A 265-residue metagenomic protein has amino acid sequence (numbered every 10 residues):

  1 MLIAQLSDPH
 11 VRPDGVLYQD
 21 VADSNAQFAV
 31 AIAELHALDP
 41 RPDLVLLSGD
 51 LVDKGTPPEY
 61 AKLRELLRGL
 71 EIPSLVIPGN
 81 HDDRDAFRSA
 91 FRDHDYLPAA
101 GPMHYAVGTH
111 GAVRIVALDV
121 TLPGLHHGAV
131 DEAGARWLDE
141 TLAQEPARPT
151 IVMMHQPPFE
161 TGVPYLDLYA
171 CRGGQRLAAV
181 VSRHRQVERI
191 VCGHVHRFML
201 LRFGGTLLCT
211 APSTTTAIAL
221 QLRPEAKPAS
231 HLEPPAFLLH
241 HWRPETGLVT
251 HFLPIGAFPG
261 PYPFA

Functional and structural regions predicted by a protein language model:
M1-K62, P102: N-terminal active-site segment of His-dependent metallophosphoesterases
M1-P13, A112-L122, I151-M153, T206-P212 (+1 more regions): Active-site-proximal beta-strand elements of phosphoester/diester hydrolases
Q5-S7, D43-D50, S74-N80, D119 (+3 more regions): Active-site neighborhood of phospho(di)ester-bond hydrolases with catalytic His/Asp-centered motifs
V11-D14, D53-P58, N80-R88, P123-H126 (+3 more regions): Active-site environment of divalent metal-dependent phosphoester hydrolases
L17-D23, D93, G124, V163-A170 (+1 more regions): Short glycine-enriched, charge-decorated loop/helix-capping segments at active-site entrances that position
V30-L44, H127-L207, H231, A236-L239 (+3 more regions): His/acidic metal-ligating clusters that form di-metal
P57-Q144, P149, R176-Q186, R223-W242: Extended active-site neighborhood of metal-dependent phosphoesterases/phosphodiesterases
A211-L222: His/Asp/Glu-enriched short active-site or ligand-binding loop at hydrolase and phosphoryl-transfer sites
